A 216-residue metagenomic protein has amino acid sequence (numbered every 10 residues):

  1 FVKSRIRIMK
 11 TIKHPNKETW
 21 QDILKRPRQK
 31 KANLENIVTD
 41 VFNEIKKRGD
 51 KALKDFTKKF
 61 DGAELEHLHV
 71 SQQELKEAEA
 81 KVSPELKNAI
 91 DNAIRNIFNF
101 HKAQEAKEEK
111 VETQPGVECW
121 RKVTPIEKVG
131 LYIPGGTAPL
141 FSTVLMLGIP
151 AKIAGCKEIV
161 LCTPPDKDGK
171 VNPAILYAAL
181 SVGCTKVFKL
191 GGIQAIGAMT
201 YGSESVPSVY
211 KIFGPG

Functional and structural regions predicted by a protein language model:
R7-E127: N-terminal Rossmann-like NAD(P)+-binding subdomain of aldehyde/semialdehyde dehydrogenases
M9-Q21, P173-V187: Active-site-proximal helix-loop elements at catalytic-domain edges
N36, T124, A154, V182 (+1 more regions): Structured loop/turn residues at beta-strand edges in well-structured enzyme cores
F42, P134-A138, L161-D166, G183-L190 (+1 more regions): Flexible, glycine/proline-enriched loop segments at strand-loop-helix junctions that form or flank small-ligand binding
E112-Y177: Conserved small-residue-rich beta-alpha loop and adjacent elements that most often cradle the phosphate/pyrophosphate
G183-G216: Conserved NAD(P)+-binding/catalytic subdomain of aldehyde/semialdehyde dehydrogenases
